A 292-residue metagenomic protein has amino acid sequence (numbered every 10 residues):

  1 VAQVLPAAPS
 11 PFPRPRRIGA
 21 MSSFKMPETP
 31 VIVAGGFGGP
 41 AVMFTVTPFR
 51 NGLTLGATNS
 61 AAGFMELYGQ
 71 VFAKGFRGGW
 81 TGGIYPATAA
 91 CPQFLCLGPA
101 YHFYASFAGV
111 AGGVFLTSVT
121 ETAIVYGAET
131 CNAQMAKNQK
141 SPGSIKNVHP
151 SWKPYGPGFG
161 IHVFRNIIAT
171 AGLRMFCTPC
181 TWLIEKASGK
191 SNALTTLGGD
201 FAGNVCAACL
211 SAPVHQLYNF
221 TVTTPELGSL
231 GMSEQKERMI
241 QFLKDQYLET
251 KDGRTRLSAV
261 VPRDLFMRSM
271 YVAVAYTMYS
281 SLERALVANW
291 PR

Functional and structural regions predicted by a protein language model:
V1-G38, L53-Y68, F76, C96-R165 (+2 more regions): Flexible extramembrane linkers and terminal tails adjacent to transmembrane helices in organellar membrane proteins
G35-V42, A87-L95: The first (N-terminal) embedded transmembrane alpha-helix
A41-T54: Alpha-helical transmembrane segments of multi-pass membrane proteins
T47-P48, C91, L95, R268: Hydrophobic transmembrane alpha-helices of multi-pass solute transporters/permeases
F72-A90: Interfacial helix-start motif at the membrane-water boundary
T170: Aromatic- and glycine-enriched pocket-lining scaffold segments that form the walls of small-molecule binding clefts
